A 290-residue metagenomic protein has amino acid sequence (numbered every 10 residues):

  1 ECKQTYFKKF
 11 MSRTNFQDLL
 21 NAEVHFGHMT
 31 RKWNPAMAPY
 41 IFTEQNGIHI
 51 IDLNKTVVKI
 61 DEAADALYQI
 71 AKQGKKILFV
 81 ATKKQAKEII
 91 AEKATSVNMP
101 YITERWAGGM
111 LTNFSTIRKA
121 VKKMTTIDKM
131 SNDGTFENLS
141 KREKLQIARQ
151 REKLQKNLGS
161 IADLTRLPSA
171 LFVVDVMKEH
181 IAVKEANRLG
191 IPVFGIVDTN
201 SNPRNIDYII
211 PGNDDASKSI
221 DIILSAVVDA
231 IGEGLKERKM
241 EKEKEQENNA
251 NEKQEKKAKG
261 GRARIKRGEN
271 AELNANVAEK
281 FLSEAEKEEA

Functional and structural regions predicted by a protein language model:
E1-R13, E233-A290: Intrinsically disordered, compositionally biased charged tails
F7-E243: Ribosome large-subunit tunnel/peptidyl-transferase-proximal elements
